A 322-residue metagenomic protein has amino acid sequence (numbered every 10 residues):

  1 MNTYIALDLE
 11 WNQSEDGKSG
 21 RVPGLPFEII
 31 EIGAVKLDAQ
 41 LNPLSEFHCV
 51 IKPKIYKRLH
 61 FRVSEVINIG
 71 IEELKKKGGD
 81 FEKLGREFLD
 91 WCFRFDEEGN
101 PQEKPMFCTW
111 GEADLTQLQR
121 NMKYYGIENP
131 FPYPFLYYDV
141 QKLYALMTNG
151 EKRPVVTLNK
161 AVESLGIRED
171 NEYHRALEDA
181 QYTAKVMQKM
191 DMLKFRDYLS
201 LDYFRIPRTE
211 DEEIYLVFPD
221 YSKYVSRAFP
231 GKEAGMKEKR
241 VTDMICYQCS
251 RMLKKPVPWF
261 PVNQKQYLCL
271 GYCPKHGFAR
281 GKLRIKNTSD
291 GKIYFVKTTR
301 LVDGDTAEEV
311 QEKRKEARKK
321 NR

Functional and structural regions predicted by a protein language model:
M1-T116, F278-K319: Conserved non-catalytic scaffold segment of RNase H-like nuclease domains
G17, K75, Y133, E172-Y173 (+2 more regions): Short loop/turn and capping residues at structural boundaries
R21, I71, K75, P105 (+3 more regions): A general structural-boundary detector
L25-I29, K36-I67, F95-R227: Metal-dependent phosphoesterase core characteristic of DEDDh/y 3'-5' exonuclease domains
K83, Q181, K265: Short Asp/Glu-rich motifs
K189-R322: Acidic two-metal-ion nuclease catalytic site recognized across multiple nuclease folds, prominently DnaQ/RNase D-T
